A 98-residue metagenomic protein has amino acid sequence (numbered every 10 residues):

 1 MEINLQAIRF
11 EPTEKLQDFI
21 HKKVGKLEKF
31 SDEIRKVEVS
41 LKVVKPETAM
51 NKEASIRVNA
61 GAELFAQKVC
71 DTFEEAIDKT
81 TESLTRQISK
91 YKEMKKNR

Functional and structural regions predicted by a protein language model:
M1-R98: N-terminal, polar/charged subdomain of small-to-medium soluble alpha/beta proteins
